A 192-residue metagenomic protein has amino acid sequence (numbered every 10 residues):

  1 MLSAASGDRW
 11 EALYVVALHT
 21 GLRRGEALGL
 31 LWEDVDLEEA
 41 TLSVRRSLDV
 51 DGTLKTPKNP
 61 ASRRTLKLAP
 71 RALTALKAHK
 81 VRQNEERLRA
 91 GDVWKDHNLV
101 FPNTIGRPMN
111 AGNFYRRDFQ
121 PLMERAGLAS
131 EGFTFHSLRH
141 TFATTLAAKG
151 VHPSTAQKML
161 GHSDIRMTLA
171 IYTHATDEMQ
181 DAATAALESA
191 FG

Functional and structural regions predicted by a protein language model:
M1-L30, E38, A61-S62, R71-A72 (+5 more regions): Basic, Lys/Arg- and aromatic-enriched nucleic-acid-binding interface segment
D8, R107-F114, A129-T134: N-terminal core-binding DNA-recognition domain of tyrosine site-specific recombinases/integrases
V15, H19-E26, F114-P121, R125 (+2 more regions): C-terminal catalytic core of tyrosine-transesterase DNA break-rejoin enzymes
D34: Phosphate-binding active sites in nucleotide-utilizing proteins
E38-T41, K55-V81, K95-Q120: C-terminal catalytic core of Y-nucleophile DNA break-rejoin enzymes
V44, L68, F101, F119 (+4 more regions): Hydrophobic, well-ordered secondary-structure elements that form the walls of internal hydrophobic environments
L48-V50, P153, L160-A186: Catalytic-site neighborhood detector that most strongly recognizes the C-terminal catalytic loop/helix of tyrosine
F135-H136, Y172: Catalytic tyrosine of NAD(P)H-dependent dehydrogenase/reductases that use a Tyr as the general acid/base
